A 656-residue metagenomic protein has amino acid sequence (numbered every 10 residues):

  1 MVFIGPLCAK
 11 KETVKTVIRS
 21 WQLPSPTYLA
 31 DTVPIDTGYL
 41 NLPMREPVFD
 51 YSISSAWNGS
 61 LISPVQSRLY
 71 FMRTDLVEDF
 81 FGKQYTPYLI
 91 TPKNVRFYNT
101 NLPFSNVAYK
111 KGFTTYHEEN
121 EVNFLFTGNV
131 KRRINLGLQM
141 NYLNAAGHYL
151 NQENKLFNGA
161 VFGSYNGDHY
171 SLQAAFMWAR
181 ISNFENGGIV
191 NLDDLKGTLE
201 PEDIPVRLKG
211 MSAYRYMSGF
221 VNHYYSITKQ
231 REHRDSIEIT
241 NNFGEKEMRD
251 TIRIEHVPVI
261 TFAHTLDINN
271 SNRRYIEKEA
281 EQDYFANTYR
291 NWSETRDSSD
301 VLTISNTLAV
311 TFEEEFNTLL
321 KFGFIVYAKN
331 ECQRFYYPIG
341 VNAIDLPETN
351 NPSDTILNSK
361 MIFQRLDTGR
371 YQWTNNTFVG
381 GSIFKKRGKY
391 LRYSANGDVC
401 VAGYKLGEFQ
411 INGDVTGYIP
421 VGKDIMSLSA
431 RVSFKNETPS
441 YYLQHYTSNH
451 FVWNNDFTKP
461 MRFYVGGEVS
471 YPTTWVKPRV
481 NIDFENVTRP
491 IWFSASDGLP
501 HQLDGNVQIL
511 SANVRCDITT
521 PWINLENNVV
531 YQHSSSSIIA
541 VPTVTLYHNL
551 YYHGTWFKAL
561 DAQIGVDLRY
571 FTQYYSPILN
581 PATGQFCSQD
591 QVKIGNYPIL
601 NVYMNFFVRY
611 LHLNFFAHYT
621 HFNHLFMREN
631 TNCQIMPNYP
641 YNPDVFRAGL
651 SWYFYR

Functional and structural regions predicted by a protein language model:
M1-C8: Hydrophobic h-region of N-terminal signal peptides that target proteins for export in Gram-negative bacteria
C8-M217, Y225-T240, T416-M426, Y639-P643 (+1 more regions): Membrane-proximal, glycine/serine-rich, low-complexity loop/turn segments characteristic of large bacterial
L102, A213-E279, R290-R656: Exposed, low-structure sequence patches enriched in small/polar residues
A146, L150, N158, N183 (+9 more regions): Solvent-exposed, non-transmembrane amphipathic alpha-helical segments
E202-D203, E281-N291: Short coil/linker segments at helix-helix boundaries
